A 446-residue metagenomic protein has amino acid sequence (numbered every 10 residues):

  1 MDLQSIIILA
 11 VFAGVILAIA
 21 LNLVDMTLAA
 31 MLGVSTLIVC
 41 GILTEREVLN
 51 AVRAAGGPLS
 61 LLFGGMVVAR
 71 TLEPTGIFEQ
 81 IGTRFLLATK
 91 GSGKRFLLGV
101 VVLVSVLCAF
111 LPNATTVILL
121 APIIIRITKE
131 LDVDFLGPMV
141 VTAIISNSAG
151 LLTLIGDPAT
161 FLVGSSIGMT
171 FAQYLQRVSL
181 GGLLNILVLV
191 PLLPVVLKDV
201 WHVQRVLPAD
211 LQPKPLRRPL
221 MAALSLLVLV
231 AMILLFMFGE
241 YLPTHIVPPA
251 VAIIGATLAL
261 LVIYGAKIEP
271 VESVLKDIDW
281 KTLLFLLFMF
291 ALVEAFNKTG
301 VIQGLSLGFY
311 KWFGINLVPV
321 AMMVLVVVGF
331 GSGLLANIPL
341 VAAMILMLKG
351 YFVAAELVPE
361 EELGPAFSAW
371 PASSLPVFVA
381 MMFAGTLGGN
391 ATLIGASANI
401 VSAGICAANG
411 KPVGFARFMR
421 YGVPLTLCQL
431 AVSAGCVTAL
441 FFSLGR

Functional and structural regions predicted by a protein language model:
M1-L72, Q80, S179-L307, R417-R446: Hydrophobic transmembrane alpha-helices of multi-pass small-molecule transporters
V15-V24, L103-P112, A143-I155, V326-L340 (+1 more regions): Transmembrane alpha-helix interface/packing and boundary motifs in multi-pass membrane proteins, characterized by
T27, R95, L136-G137, A172 (+4 more regions): Residues that define the loop-to-transmembrane-helix transition and helix capping in multi-pass membrane transporters
A30-V34, M66, L97-V104, V117-A121 (+9 more regions): Alpha-helical transmembrane segments of multi-pass membrane proteins, especially transporters and channels
E45-L136, K281, F285-W370: Membrane-embedded alpha-helical segments and adjacent helix-loop junctions characteristic of multi-pass solute
T115-R126, M139-V140, T153-I167, V206 (+5 more regions): Re-entrant/interfacial helical elements at transmembrane boundaries that shape and gate the permeation pathway
I127, L131-D199, Q204-R217, F378 (+1 more regions): Membrane-core helix-loop-helix motifs of multi-pass transport proteins
Q176-N185, L317-R446: C-terminal transmembrane helix pair
